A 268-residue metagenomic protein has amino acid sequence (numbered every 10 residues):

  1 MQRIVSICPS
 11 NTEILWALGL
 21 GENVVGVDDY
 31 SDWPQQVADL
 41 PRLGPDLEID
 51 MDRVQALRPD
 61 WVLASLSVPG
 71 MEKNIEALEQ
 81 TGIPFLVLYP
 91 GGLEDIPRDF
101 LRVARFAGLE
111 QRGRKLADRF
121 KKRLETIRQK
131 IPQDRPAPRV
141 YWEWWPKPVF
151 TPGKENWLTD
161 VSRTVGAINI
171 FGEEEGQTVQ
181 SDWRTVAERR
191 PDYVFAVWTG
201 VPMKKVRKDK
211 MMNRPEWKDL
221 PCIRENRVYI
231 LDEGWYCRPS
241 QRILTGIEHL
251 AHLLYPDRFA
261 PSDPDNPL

Functional and structural regions predicted by a protein language model:
M1-L268: N-terminal ligand-binding lobe of clamshell/alpha-beta domains
